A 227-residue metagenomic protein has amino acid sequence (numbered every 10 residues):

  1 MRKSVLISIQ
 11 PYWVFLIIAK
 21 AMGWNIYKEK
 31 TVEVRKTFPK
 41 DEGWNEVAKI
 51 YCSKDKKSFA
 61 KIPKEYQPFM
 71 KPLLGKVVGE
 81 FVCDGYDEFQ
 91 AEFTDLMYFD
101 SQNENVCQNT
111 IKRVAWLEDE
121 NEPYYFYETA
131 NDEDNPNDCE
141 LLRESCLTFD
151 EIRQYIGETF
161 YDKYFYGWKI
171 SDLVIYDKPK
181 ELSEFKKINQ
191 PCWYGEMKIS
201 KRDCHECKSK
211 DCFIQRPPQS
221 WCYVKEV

Functional and structural regions predicted by a protein language model:
M1-V227: Structured alpha/beta reader/binder surfaces that contact nucleic acids or chromatin modification marks
